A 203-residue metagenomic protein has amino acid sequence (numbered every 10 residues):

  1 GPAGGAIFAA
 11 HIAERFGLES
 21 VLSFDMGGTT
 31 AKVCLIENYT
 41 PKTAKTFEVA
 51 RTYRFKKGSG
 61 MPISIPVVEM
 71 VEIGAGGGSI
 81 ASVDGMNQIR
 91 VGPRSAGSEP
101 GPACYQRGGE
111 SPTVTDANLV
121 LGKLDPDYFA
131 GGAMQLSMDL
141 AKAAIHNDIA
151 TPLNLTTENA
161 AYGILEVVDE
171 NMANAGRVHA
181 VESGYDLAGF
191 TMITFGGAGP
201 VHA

Functional and structural regions predicted by a protein language model:
P2-A203: N-terminally biased helix-coil "hinge/interface" segments that flank
